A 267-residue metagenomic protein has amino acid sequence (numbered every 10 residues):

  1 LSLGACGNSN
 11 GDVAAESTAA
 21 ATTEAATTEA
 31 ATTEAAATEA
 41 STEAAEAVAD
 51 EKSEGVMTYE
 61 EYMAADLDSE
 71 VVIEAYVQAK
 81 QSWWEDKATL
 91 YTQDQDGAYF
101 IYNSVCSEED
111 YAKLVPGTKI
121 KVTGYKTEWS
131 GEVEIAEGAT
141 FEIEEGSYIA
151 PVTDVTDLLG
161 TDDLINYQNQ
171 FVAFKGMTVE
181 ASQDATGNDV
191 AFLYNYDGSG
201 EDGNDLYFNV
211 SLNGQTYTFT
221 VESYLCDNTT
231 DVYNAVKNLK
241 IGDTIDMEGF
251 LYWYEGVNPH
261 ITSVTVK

Functional and structural regions predicted by a protein language model:
S2-A5: C-terminal motif of bacterial Sec signal peptides marking the signal peptidase cleavage site
G7-T28: Short, low-complexity, disordered segments immediately C-terminal to signal peptides in bacterial exported proteins
E16-A19, A37, S41, A47-D50: Intrinsically disordered, low-complexity repeat tracts enriched in Pro/Ser/Thr
A21-T38, T42: Long, intrinsically disordered low-complexity tandem-repeat segments
E46-K267: OB-fold single-stranded nucleic acid-binding module
